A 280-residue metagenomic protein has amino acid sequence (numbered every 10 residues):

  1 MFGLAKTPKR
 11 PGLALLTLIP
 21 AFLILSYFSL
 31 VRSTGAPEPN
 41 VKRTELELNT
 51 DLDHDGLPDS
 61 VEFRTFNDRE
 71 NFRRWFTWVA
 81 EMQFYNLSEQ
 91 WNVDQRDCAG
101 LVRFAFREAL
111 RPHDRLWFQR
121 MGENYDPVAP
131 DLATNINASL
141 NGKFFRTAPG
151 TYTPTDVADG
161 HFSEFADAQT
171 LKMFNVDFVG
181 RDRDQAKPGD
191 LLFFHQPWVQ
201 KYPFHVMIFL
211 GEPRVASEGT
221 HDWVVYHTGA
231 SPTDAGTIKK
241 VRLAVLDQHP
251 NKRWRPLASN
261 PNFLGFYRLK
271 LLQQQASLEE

Functional and structural regions predicted by a protein language model:
M1-T7: N-terminal secretory signal peptides that target proteins for export/translocation
T7-L15: Bacterial N-terminal signal peptides that target proteins for export
A14-Y27: Hydrophobic membrane-insertion alpha-helices, especially the h-region of bacterial N-terminal signal peptides
Y27-P39: Signal peptide processing junction and immediate N-terminal pro/mature segment of secreted/exported proteins
E38-F162: N-terminal capping segments
P127-T233: ...with weaker cross-activation on analogous glycine-rich loops/strands in unrelated enzymes
T220-E280: Low-complexity, Gly/Ser/Thr/Pro-rich intrinsically disordered linker/tail segments
